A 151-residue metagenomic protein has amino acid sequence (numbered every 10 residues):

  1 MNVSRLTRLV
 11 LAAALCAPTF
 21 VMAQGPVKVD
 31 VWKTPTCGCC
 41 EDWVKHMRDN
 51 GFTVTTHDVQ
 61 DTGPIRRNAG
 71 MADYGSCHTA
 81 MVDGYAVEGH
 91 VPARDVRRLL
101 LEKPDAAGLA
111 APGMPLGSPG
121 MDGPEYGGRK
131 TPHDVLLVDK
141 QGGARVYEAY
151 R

Functional and structural regions predicted by a protein language model:
M1-V10: Bacterial N-terminal signal peptides that target proteins for export
A12, K33-T36, D73: Secretory pathway export signals and precursors
P18-F20: N-terminal signal peptide c-region/cleavage motif recognized by signal peptidases
Q24-N50: Local sequence-structure signature of Cys/Sec-based thiol-disulfide redox active-site neighborhoods
W32-T34, H57-Q60, H90, P112-M114: Active-site-proximal beta-strand/loop segments in catalytic clefts of secreted hydrolases
E41-V91: N-terminal, post-signal-peptide region of Sec/Tat-exported proteins
D73-R151: Thiol/selenol-based redox catalytic cores and closely related redox-interacting motifs
